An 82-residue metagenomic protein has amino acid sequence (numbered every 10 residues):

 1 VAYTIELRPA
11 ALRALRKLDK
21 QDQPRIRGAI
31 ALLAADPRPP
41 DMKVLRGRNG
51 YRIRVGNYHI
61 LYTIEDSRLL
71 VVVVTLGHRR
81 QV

Functional and structural regions predicted by a protein language model:
V1-I5, A10-P24, R54-V55, T63-V82: Enriched for short, Lys/Arg-rich terminal
G28-R54: A short, surface-exposed loop/turn module that caps and links secondary-structure elements
